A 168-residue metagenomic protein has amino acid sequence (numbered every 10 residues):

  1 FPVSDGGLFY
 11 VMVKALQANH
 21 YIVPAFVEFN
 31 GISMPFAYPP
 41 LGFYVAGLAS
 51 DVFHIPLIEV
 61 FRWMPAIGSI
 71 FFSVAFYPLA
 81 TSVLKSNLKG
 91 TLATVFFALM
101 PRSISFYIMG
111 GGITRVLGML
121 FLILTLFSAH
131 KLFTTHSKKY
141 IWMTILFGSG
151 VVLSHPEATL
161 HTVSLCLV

Functional and structural regions predicted by a protein language model:
F1-I123, G150, P156-L160: Active-site lumenal/periplasmic loops and adjacent helix-entry segments of GT-C-fold, multi-pass membrane
K89, L126, M143-F147: Hydrophobic transmembrane alpha-helices of multi-pass secondary transporters, especially the MFS 12-helix bundle
L122-Y140: Membrane-interface transmembrane helices that cradle and orient dolichyl/undecaprenyl
A129, E157, H161-L165: Membrane-embedded alpha-helices of multi-pass transport/permease systems
Y140-P156: Membrane-interface alpha helices of multi-pass inner-membrane proteins
I145-G150, T162-V168: Hydrophobic transmembrane alpha-helices of multi-pass, membrane-embedded glycosylation machinery
